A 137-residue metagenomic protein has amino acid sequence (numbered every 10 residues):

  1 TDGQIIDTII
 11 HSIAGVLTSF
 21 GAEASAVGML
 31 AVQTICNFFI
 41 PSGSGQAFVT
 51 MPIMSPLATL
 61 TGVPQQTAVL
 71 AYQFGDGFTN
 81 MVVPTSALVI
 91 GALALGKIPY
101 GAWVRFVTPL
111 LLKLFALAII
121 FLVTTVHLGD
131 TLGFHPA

Functional and structural regions predicted by a protein language model:
T1, T59-L70, A118-H127: Hydrophobic alpha-helical transmembrane segments in multi-pass integral membrane proteins
T1-D7: Core transmembrane alpha-helical segments of multi-pass membrane transporters/permeases
T8-H11, S44-L57, S86-I98: Re-entrant/interfacial helical elements at transmembrane boundaries that shape and gate the permeation pathway
G15-P56, L60: Hydrophobic alpha-helical transmembrane segments of multi-pass integral membrane proteins, predominantly secondary
L17-A24, F74-V82: Structural signature of hydrophobic alpha-helical transmembrane segments
E23, G62-A71, I98-P109: Membrane-interface alpha-helices at helix entry/exit sites of multi-pass transporters
L30-T34, P52-I53, V69-F78, L95 (+1 more regions): Transmembrane helix-bundle signature of multi-pass membrane transporters/permeases
G77, M81-A137: Juxtamembrane and boundary regions of transmembrane helices in multi-pass small-molecule transporters and channels
